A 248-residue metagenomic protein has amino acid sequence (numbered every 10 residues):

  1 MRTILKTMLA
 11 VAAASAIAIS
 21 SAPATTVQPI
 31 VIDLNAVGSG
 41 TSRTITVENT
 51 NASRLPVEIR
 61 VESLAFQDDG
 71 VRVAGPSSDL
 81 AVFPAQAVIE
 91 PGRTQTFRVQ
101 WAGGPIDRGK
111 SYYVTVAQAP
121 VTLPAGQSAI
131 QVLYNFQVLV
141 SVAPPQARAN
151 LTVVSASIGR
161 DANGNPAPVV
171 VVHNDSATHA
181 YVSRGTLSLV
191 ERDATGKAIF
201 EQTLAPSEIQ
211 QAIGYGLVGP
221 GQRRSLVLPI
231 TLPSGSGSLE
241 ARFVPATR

Functional and structural regions predicted by a protein language model:
M1-A10: Bacterial N-terminal signal peptides that target proteins for export
S15-A22: C-terminal segment of classical bacterial N-terminal signal peptides
P23-T50, Q86, N150-V169, H173-A177 (+1 more regions): Beta-sheet-dominated interaction scaffolds and their linkers
T26, T50-R98, S183, G196: Surface-exposed binding patches on compact interaction domains or structured appendages
T46, P56-R60, T96-R98, Y113-V116 (+1 more regions): Soluble periplasmic/extracytoplasmic beta-strand elements of cell-envelope proteins
T50-L55, A65, P105, H173-T178 (+1 more regions): Short, acidic/polar linear motifs in exposed loop/turn regions
R72, P76-P105, F200-S234: Intrinsically disordered, low-complexity Pro/Gly/Ser/Thr-rich segments with frequent PxxP/GP/PP motifs and embedded
A102-A149, L232-R248: Terminal connector regions
